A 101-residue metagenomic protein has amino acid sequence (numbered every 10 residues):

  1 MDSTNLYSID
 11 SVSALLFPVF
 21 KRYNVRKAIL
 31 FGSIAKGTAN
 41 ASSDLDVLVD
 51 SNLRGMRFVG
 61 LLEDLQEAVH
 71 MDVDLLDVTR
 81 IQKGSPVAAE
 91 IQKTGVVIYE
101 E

Functional and structural regions predicted by a protein language model:
M1-K27, K36-A41, N52-E101: Catalytic core of pol beta-like nucleotidyltransferases
D44-D46: Acidic Asp/Glu-based divalent-cation binding sites
